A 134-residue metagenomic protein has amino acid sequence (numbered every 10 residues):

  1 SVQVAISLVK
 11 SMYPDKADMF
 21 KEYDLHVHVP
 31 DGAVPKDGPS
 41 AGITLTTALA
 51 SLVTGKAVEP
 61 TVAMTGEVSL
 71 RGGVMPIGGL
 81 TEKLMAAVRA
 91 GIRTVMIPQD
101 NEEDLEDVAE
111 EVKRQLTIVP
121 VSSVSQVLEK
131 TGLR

Functional and structural regions predicted by a protein language model:
S1-R134: Peripheral, non-AAA+ core regions of ATP-driven protein-machinery
